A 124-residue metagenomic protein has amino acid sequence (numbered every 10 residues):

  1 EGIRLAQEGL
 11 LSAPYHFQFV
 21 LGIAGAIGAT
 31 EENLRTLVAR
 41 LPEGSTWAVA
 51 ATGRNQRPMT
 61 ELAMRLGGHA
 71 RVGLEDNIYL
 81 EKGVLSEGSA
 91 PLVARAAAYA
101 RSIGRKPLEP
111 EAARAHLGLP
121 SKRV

Functional and structural regions predicted by a protein language model:
E1-E75: Catalytic alpha/beta core domains of metabolic enzymes, predominantly
L5, E61, K82-S86, P120-K122: Short secondary-structure transition/capping segments
T46-T52, L80-E87: Short, glycine/charged-rich beta-strand-loop motifs at protein surfaces that mediate ligand recognition and catalysis
E81-R105: C-terminal helical cap(s) of enzyme catalytic domains, especially alpha/beta-barrels
A98-V124: Mid-to-C-terminal alpha-helical segments outside catalytic/metal-binding sites
